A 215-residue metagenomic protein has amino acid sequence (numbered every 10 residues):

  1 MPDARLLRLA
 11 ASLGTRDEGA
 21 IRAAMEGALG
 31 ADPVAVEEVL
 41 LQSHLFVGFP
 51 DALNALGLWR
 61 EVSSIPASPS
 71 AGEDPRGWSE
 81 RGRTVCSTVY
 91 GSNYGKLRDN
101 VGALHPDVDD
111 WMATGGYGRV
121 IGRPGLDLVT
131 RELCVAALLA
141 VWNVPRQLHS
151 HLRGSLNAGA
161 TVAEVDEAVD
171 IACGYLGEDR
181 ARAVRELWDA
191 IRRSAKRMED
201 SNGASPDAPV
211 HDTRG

Functional and structural regions predicted by a protein language model:
M1-R5, A11-A35, L41-L128, N157 (+1 more regions): Acidic, glycine/proline-rich low-complexity segments that act as flexible tails and inter-domain linkers
S12, A23-G27, P124-G125, V135-A158 (+1 more regions): A structural feature that tracks compact, well-ordered secondary-structure segments with a strong bias toward
V36, V165-D166: Residue-level detector of family-conserved "landmark" positions at structurally sensitive sites
